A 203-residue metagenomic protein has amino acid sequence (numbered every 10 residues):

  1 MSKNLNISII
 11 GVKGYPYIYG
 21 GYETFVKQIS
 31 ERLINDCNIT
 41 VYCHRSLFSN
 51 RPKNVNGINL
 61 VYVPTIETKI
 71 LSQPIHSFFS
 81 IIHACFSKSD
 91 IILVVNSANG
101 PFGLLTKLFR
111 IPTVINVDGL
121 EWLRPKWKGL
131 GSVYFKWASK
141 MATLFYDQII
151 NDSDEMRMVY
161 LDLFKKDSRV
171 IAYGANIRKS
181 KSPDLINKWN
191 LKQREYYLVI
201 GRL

Functional and structural regions predicted by a protein language model:
N4-L5, V12-I18, R32-T68, E155-L161: N-terminal strand-loop element at the rim of the active site of nucleotide-sugar-dependent glycosyltransferases
S8-I10, N187-L203: Conserved donor-binding/catalytic core segment of Leloir-type glycosyltransferases
G57-I82, P125-G131: A short, charged, and often flexible helix/loop element on the N-terminal side of the glycosyltransferase catalytic
T68-I70, S89, P101, V114-G131 (+2 more regions): A short, histidine- and acid-enriched strand-loop-helix "catalytic/donor-clamping" loop that lines the nucleotide-sugar
Q73-C85, S89-W122: An aromatic- and histidine-rich active-site surface loop
I82-C85, L108, S132-I149: Membrane-proximal helix-turn-helix segments that form the acceptor-binding/catalytic region of lipid-linked
A142-V170, A175-S180: A short, active-site helix/loop in glycosyltransferases that binds the activated sugar's phosphate group
G174-Q193: Acidic anion/phosphate-binding donor-loop and adjacent secondary structure in glycosyltransferase catalytic cores
